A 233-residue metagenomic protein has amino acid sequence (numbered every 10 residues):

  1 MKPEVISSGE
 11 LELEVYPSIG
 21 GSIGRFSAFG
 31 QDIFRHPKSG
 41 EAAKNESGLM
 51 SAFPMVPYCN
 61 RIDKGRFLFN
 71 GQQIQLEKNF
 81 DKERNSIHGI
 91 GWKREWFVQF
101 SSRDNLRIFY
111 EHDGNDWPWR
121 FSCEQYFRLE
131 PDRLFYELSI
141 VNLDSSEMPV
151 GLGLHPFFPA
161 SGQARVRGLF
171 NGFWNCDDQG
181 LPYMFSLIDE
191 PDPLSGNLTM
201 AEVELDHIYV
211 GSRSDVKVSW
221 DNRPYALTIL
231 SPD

Functional and structural regions predicted by a protein language model:
M1-K78, S212-P232: Beta-strand-rich N-terminal accessory domains
V5-S7, Q72, E77-P131: Extended, loop-rich substrate-binding clefts of extracytoplasmic carbohydrate-active enzymes
I6, P17, Y110-V150, L154-F158: Acidic, contiguous internal or C-terminal segments within carbohydrate-active enzymes that form a structured patch used
E12-E14, E95-F97, S122-Y126, D206 (+1 more regions): Short, surface-exposed charged micro-motifs
N45-F53, K78-K82, N105-E111, N197-E202: Short Pro/Gly-enriched beta-strand edge/turn motifs at strand-loop
Y58-N60, G89-K93, P118-R120, V150-G151 (+1 more regions): Short solvent-exposed loop/turn micro-motifs enriched in small/polar/acidic residues
D104-L106, L134-Y136, V216: Hydrophobic residues embedded in beta-strands of well-ordered beta-sheets
E147-P149, F157-P232: Active-site/ligand-binding surface loops and adjacent short beta/alpha elements that line catalytic pockets across
